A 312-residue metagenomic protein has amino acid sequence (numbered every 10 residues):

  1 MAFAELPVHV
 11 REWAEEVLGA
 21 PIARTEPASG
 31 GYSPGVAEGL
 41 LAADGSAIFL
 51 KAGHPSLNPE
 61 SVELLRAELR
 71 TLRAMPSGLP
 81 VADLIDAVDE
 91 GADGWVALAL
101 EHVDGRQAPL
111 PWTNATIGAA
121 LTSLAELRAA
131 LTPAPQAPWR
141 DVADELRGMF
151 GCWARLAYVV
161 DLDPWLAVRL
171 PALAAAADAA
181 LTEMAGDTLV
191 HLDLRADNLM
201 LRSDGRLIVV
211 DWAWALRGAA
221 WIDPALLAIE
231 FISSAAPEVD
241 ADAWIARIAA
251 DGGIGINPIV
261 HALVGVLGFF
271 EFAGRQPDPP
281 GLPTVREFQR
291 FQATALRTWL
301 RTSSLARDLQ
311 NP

Functional and structural regions predicted by a protein language model:
M1-R24: Juxta-kinase regulatory segment immediately upstream of eukaryotic protein kinase catalytic domains
A2, H54-E63, Q276-E287: Short, flexible/disordered intra-domain loops and linkers
S29-A42, F49-L50, A175-I222: Active-site acidic catalytic loop and adjacent metal/ATP-binding pocket of ATP-dependent phosphoryl transfer enzymes
G31-P34, G91-W95: Short acidic/glycine-enriched loop/turn segments that link adjacent beta-strands
I48-D93, P109-E126: A conserved alpha-helical element in kinase catalytic cores
D86-E90, R106-R169, A185-D187, L216-R217: A cross-family kinase active-site recognition segment
D93-R106: Conserved short submotifs of the Hanks-type protein kinase catalytic core that shape the nucleotide-binding pocket
W221-G253, L263-G281: Active-site activation/catalytic loop segments of kinase-like enzymes and analogous catalytic loops in related
